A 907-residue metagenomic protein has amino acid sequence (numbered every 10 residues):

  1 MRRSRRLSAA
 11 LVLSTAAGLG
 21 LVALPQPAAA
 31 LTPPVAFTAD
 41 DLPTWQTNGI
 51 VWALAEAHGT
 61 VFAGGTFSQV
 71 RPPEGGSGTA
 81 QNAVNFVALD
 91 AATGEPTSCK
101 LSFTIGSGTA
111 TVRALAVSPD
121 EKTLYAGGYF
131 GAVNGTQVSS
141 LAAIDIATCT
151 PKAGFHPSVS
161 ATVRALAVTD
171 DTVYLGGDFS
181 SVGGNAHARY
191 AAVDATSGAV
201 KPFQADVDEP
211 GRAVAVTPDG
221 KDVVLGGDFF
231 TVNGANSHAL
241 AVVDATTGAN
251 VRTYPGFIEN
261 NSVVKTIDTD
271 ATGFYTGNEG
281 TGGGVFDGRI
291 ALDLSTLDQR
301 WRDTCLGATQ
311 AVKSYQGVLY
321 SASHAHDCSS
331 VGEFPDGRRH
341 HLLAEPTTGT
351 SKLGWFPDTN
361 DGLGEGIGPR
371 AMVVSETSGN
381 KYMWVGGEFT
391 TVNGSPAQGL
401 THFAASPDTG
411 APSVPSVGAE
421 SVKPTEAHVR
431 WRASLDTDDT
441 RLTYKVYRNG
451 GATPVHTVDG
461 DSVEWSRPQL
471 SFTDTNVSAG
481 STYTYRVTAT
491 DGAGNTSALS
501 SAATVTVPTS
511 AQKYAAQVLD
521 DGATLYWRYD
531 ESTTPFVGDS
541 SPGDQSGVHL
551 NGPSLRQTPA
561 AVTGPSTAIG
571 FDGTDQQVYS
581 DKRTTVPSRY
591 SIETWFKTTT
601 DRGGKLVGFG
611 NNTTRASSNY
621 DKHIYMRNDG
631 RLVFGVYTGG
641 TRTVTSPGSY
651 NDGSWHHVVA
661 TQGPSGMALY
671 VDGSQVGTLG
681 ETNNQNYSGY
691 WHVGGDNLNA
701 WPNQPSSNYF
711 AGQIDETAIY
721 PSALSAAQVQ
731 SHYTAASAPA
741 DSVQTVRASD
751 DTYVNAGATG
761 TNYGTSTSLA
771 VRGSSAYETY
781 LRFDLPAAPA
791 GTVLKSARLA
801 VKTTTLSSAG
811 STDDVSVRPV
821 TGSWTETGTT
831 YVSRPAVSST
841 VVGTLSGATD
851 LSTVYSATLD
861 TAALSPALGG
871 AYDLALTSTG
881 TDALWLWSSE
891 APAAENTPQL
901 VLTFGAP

Functional and structural regions predicted by a protein language model:
R2-S8, V12, L19-S510, D521-G522 (+4 more regions): Extracytoplasmic surface signature
Q26, T504-D575, Q730-D741: Extracytoplasmic low-complexity segments
S77-G78, T524, T533, V537 (+4 more regions): Extracellular glycan-recognition modules
A511-V518, G570-I592, G610, T643-S649 (+1 more regions): Short surface loop/edge beta-strand patches of beta-sandwich-type extracellular domains that form ligand-contact sites
S541-D575, S591-R602, Y620-N683, I719: Extracellular glycan-interaction surfaces
L679-Q713: Flexible glycan-contacting loops in extracellular carbohydrate-active proteins
S737-A787, T805, P819-T825, S838 (+2 more regions): Flexible, small-residue-rich N-terminal segments that precede or flank a structured functional core
T805-Y872, E890-E895: Beta-strand-rich interaction/scaffold domains
